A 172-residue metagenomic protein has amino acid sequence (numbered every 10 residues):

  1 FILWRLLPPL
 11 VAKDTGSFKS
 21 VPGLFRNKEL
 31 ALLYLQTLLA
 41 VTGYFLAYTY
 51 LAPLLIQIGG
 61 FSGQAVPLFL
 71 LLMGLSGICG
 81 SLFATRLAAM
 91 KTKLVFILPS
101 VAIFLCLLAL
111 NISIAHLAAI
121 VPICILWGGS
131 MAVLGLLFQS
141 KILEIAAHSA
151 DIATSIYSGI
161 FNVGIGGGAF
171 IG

Functional and structural regions predicted by a protein language model:
F1-K13: C-terminal membrane-cytosol helix-exit motif in multi-pass small-molecule transporters
E29-L71, L75: Extracytoplasmic gate region of multi-pass secondary transporters
Q36-F45, M73, G77, I103 (+3 more regions): Hydrophobic transmembrane alpha-helices of secondary-active solute transporters
F61-L70, H116, I120, A153-T154: Juxtamembrane helix-start elements in MFS-like secondary transporters
G74-L82, I165-G166, F170: Residue-level signature of mid-helix packing/kink "hotspots" within the transmembrane helices of 12-pass Major
C79-T92: Helix-to-loop junctions at the C-terminal end of transmembrane segments in multipass secondary transporters
K93-F138: C-terminal transmembrane helical hairpin of 12-TM major facilitator-type secondary transporters
E144-G172: A late C-terminal transmembrane helix in Major Facilitator Superfamily
